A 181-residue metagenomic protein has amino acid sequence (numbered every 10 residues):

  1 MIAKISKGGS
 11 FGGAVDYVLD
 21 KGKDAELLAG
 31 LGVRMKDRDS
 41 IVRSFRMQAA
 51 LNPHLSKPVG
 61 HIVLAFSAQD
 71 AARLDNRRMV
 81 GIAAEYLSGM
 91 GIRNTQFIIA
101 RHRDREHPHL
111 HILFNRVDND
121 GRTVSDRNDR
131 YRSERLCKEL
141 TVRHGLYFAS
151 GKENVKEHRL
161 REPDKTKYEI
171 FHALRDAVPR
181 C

Functional and structural regions predicted by a protein language model:
M1-C181: N-terminal nicking endonuclease/strand-transfer module with a His-rich metal-binding environment and a catalytic Tyr
